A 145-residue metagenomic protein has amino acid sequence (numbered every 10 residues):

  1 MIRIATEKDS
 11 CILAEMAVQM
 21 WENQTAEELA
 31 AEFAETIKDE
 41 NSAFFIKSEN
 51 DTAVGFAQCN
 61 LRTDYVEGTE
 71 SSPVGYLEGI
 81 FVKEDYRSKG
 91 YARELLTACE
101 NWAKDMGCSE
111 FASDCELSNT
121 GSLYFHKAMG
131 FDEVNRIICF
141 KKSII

Functional and structural regions predicted by a protein language model:
M1-L13: A short beta-loop-alpha structural element at the N-terminal edge of CoA-dependent acyl/N-acetyltransferase catalytic
A14-E28: Helix-loop element at the rim of GNAT/NAT acetyltransferase active sites that forms part of the acceptor-substrate
T25-S48, Q58: Active-site rim helix/loop that mediates acceptor-substrate recognition in acyltransferases
I46, T52-L61, Y76, F81: Conserved beta-strand in the GNAT
D51-G55, Y91, G121: Glycine-rich acetyl-CoA-binding "A-motif" of GNAT/NAT acetyltransferases
Y86, G90-A98: Conserved acetyl-CoA pyrophosphate-binding loop and the N-cap/start of the following alpha-helix in GNAT-like
R93, D105, L117-R136: Conserved active-site alpha-helix within GNAT-family acetyltransferase domains
L96, A103-C115: Conserved GNAT acetyl-CoA-binding A-motif
